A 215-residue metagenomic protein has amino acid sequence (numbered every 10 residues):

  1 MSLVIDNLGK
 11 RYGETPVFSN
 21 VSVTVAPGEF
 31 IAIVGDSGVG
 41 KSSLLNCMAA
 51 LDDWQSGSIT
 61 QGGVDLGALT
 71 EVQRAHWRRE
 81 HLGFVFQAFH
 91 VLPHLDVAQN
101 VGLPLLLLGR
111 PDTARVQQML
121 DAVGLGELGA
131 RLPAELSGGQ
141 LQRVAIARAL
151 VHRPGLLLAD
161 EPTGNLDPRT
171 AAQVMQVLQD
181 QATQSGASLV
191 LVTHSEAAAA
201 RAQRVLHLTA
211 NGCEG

Functional and structural regions predicted by a protein language model:
L3, L8-L208: ABC family nucleotide-binding domain
A210-G215: Conserved switch/coupling elements of ABC/ABC-like ATPase nucleotide-binding domains
